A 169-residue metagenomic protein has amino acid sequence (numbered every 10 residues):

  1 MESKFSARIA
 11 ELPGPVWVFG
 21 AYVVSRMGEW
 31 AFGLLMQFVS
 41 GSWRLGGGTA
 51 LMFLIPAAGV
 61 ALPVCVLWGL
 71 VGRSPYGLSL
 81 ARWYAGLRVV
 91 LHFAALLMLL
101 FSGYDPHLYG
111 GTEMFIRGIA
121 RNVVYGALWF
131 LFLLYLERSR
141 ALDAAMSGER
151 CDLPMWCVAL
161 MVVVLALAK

Functional and structural regions predicted by a protein language model:
M1-K169: Topology signature of small-to-medium multi-pass alpha-helical membrane proteins
